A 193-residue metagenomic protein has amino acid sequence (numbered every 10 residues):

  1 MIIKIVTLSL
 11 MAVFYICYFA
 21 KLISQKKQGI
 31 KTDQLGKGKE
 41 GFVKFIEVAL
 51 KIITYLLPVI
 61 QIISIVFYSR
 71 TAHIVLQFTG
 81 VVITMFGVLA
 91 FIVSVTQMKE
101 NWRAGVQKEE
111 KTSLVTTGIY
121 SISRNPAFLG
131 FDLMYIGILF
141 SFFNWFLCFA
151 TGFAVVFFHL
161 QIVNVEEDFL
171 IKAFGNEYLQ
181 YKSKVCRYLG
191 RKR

Functional and structural regions predicted by a protein language model:
M1-E109, S113, G137-R193: Membrane-anchoring alpha-helices and their flanking helix-loop junctions
Q107-F128: Active-site-proximal inter-transmembrane loops
G130-I138: Hydrophobic, membrane-inserted alpha-helices
